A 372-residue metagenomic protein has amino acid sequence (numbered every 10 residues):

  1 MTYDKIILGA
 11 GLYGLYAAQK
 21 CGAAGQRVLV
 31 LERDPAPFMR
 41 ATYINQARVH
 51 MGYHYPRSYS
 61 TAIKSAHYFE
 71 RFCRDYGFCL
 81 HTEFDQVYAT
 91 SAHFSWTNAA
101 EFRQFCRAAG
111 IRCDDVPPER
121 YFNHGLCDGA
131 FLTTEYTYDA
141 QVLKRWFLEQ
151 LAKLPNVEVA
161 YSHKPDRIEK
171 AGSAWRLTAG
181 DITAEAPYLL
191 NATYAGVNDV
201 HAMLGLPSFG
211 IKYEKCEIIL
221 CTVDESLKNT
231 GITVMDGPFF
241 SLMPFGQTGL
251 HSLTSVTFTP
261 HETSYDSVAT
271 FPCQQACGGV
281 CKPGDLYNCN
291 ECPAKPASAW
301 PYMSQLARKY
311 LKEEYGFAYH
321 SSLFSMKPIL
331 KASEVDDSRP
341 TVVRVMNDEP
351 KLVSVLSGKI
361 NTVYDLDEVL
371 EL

Functional and structural regions predicted by a protein language model:
Y3-L29: N-terminal Rossmann-like FAD-binding beta1-loop-alpha1 element of flavoenzymes
G22-Y43: Glycine-rich FAD pyrophosphate-binding loop
F38, I182-M235, F245-L250, C273: Central helical "cap/lid" subdomain
Q46-F122, L126-G129: Dinucleotide-binding Rossmann-like beta1-alpha1 core, especially the glycine-rich loop that anchors the ADP
L80-T90, V116-L154, E158, R176-L177 (+1 more regions): Helix-loop-beta segment of a Rossmann-like dinucleotide-binding subdomain
F131-Y188, A192-A202, V363-E371: Helical element adjacent to the flavin cofactor pocket in flavoenzyme catalytic cores
T248, P260-K327: Flavin-binding catalytic cores
P301-L372: C-terminal catalytic lobe of FAD-dependent flavoproteins
